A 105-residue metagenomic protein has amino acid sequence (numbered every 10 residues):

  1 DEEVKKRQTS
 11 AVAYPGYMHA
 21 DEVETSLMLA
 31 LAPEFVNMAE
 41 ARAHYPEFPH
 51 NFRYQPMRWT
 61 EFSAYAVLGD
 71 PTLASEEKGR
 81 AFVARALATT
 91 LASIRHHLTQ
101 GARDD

Functional and structural regions predicted by a protein language model:
D1-D105: Extended, histidine- and acidic-residue-enriched regions that form the cofactor-binding/catalytic faces
